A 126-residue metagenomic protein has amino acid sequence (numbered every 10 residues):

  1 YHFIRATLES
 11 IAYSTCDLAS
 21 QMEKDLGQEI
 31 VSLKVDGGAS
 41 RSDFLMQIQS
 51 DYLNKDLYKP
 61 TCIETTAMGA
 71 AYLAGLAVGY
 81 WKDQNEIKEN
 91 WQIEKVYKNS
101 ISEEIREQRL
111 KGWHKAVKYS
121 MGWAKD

Functional and structural regions predicted by a protein language model:
Y1-D126: Glycine/Thr-rich phosphate-binding loops that ligate phosphate moieties of nucleotide and other phosphorylated ligands
